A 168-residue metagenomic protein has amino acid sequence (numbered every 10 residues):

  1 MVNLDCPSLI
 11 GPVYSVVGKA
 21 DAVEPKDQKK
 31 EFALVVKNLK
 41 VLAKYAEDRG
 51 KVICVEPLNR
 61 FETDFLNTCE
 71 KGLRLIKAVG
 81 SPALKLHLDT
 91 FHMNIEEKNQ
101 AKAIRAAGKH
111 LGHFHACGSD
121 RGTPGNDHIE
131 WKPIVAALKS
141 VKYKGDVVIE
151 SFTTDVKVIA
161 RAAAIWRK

Functional and structural regions predicted by a protein language model:
M1-K85, I95: Active-site acidic/histidine proton-transfer and metal-coordination neighborhood in alpha/beta enzyme cores
D5-C6, F65-L88, H92-K168: Histidine-acidic metal/acid-base catalytic patches
